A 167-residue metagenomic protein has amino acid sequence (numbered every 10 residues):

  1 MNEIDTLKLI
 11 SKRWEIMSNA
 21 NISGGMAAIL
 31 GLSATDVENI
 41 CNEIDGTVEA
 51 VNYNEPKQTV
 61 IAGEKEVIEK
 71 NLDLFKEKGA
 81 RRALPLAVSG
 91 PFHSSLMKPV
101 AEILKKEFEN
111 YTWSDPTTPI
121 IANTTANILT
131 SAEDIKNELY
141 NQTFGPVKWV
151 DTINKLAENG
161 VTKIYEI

Functional and structural regions predicted by a protein language model:
N2-P146: Alpha/beta catalytic cores of group-transfer enzymes, especially the acyltransferase/condensing modules of polyketide
D5, N141-I167: Flexible, low-complexity segments
